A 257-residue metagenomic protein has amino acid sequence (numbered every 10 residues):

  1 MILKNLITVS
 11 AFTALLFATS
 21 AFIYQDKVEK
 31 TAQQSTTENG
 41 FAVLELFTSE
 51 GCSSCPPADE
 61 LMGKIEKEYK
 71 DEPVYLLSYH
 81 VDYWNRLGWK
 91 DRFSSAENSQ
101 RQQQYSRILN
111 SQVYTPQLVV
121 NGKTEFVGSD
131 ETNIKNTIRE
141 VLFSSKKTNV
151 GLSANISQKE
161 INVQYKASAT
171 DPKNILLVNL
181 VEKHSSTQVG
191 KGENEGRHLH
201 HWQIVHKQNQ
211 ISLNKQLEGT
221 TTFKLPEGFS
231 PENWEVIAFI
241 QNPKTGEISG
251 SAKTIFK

Functional and structural regions predicted by a protein language model:
M1-A32: Bacterial Sec-dependent N-terminal signal peptides
M1-I2, N85, D130, S230: Poly-acidic low-complexity segments
T8, L16, Q34-L46, N136-S157: Amphipathic repeat-derived elements
A21-V113: Active-site-proximal cofactor/substrate-binding loop regions of enzyme domains
R92-Y114, T124, G128-K257: Short, conserved sequence motifs used for protein processing/export or organelle targeting and for catalysis
L118: Ligand-binding face of N-terminal immunoglobulin V-set domains in extracellular IgSF glycoproteins
N121: Conserved residues at the C-terminal ends of beta-strands
